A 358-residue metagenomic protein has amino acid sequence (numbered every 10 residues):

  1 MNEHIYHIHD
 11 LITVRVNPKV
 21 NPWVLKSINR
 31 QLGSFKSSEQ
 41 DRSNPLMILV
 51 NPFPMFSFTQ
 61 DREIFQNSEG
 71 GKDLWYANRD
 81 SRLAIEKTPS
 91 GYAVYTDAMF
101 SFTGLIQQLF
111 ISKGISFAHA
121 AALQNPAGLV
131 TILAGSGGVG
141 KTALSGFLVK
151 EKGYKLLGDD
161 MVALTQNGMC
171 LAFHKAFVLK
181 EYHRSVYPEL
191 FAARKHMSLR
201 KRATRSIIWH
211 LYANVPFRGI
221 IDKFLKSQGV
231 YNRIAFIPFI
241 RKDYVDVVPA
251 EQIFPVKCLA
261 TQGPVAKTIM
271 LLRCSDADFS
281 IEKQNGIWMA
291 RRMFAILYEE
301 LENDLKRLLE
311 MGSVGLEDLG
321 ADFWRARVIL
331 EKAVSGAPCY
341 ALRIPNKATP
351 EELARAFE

Functional and structural regions predicted by a protein language model:
M1-G137, K150-L157, V162-E358: A noncatalytic interaction/capping subdomain that flanks phosphate/NTP-handling catalytic cores
V139-K141: Conserved glycine(s) of the Walker
L144: Hydrophobic positions on the alpha1 helix immediately C-terminal to the Walker A/P-loop
F147: Active-site signature of alpha/beta-hydrolase-fold catalytic machinery across serine- and Asp/Cys-nucleophile hydrolases
